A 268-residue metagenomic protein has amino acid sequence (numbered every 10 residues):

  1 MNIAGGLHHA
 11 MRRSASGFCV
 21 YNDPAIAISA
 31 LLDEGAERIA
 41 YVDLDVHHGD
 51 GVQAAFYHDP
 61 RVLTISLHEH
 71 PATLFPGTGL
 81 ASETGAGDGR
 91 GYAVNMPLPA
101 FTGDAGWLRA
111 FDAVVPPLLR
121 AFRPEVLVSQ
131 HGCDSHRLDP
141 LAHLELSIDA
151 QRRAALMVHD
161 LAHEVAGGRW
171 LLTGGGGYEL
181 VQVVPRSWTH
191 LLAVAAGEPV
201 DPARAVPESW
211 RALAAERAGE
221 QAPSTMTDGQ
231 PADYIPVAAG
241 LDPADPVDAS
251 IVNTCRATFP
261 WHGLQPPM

Functional and structural regions predicted by a protein language model:
M1-M268: A general "terminal functional-core" signal
